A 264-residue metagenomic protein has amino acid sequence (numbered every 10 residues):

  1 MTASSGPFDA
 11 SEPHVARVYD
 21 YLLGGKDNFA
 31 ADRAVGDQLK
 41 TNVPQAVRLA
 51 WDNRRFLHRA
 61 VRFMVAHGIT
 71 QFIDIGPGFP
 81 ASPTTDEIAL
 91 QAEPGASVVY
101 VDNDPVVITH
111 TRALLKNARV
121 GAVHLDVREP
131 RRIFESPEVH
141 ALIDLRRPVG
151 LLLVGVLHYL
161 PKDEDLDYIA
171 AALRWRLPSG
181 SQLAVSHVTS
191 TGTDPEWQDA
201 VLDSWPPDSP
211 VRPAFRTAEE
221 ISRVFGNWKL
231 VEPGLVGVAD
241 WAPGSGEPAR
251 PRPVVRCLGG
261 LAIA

Functional and structural regions predicted by a protein language model:
M1-L125, E129-L142, R256: Rossmann-like AdoMet
K116, P178, G226: Short conserved AdoMet
V123, V149-L153, I169-S190: Conserved beta-strand signature within the Rossmann-like core of class I S-adenosyl-L-methionine
V127-R128, P137-Y168, L173: A short SAM/SAH-binding and catalytic strip from SAM-dependent methyltransferases
D165, D194-D199, P243-G246: Short aromatic-enriched loop/helix-cap "lid" or pocket-rim segments at secondary-structure transitions that line
P195-S209: Short, glycine-/aromatic-enriched active-site segment of Class I SAM-dependent methyltransferases
V211-L235: Short alpha-helix
G234, D240-A264: Core SAM-dependent methyltransferase catalytic element
